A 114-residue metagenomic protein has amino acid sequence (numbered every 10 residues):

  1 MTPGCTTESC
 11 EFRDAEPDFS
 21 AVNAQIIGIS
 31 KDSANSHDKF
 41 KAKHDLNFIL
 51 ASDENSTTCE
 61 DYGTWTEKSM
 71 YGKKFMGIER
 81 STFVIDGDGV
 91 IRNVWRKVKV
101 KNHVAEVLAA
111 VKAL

Functional and structural regions predicted by a protein language model:
M1-L114: Chalcogenol-based redox active-site neighborhoods
